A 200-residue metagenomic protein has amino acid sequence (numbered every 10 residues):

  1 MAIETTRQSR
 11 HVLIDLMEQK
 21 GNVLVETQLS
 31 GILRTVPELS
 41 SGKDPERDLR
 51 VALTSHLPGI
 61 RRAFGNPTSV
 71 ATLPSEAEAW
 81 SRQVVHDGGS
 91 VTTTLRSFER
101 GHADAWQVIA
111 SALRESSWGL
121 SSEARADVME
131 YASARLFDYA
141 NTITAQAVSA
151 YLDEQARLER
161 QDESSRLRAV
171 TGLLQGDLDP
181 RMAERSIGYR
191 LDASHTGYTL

Functional and structural regions predicted by a protein language model:
A2-L200: Hydrophobic, helix-rich cores of sensory/ligand-binding and other regulatory modules that couple small-molecule
